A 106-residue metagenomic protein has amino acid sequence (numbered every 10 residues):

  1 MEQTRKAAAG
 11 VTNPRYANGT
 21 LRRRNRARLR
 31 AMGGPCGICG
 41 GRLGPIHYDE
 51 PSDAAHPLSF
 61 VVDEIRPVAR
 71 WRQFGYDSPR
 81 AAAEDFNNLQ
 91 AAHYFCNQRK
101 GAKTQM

Functional and structural regions predicted by a protein language model:
M1, Q105-M106: Short intrinsically disordered terminal tails
E2-P51, R80-A83: Short, charged surface segments at domain edges that flank catalytic/cofactor-binding sites
A8, A102-Q105: Residue-level detector of intrinsically disordered/flexible regions characterized by low predicted structural confidence
G37, Q90, Y94: Cys/His/Pro-rich metal-binding microdomains
G41, Y94, Q98: Short Cys/His-rich local motifs and their 1-3 flanking residues in nucleic-acid-associated proteins and small
L43-A91: Histidine-centered nuclease catalytic patch
P45-I46, R99-K103: Short, non-ligating residues that shape and space the ligands of small metal-coordination modules and catalytic
